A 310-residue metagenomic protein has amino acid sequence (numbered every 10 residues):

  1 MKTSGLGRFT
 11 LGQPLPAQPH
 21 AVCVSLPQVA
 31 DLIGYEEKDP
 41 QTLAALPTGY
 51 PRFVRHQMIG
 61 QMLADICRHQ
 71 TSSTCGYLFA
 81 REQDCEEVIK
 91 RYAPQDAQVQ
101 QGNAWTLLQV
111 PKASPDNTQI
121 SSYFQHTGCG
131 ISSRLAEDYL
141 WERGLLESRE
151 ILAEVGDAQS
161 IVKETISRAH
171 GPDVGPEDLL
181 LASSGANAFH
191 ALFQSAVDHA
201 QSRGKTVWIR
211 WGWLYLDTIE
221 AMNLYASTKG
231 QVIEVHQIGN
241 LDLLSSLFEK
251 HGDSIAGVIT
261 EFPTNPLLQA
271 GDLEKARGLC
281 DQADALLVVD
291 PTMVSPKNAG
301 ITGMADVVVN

Functional and structural regions predicted by a protein language model:
M1-A191, S195-V197, W211-E234, L241-L243: Conserved N-terminal alpha-helix of the aminotransferase class I/II PLP-enzyme fold
D178-N310: Conserved PLP-enzyme active-site core in the AAT-like
